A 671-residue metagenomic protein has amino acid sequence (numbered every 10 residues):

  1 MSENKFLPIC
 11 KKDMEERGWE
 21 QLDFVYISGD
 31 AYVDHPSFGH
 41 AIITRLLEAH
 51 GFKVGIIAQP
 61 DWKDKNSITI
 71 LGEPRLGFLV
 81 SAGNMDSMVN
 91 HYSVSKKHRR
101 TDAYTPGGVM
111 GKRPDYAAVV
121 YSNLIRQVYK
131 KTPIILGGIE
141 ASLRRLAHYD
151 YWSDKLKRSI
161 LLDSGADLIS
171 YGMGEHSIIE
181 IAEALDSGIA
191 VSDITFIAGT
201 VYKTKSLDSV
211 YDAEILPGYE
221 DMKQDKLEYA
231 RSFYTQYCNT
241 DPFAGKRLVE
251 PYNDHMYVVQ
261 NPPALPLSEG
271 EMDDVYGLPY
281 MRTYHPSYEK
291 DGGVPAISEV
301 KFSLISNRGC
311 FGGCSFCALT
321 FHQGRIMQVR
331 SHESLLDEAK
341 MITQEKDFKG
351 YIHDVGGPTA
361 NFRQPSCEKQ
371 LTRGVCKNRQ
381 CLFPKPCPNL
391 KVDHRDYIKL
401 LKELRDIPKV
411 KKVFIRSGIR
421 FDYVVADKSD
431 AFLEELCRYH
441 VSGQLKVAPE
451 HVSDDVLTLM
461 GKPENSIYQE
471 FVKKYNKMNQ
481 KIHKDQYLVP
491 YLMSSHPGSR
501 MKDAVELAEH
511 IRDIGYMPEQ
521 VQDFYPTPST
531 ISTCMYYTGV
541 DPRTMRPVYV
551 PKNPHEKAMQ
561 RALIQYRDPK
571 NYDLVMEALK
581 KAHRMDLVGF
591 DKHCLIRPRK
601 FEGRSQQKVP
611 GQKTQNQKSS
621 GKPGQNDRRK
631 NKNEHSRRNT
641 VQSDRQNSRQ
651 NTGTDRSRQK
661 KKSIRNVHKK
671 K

Functional and structural regions predicted by a protein language model:
Y26, I57, D61-W62, M341-V489 (+1 more regions): Conserved SAM/AdoMet-binding glycine-rich loop
I27-D30, D291-A318, T343, Y351: N-terminal pre-triad scaffold of radical SAM enzymes
G39, A58-N253, Q260: Glycine-rich beta-alpha loop elements in corrinoid/cobalamin-binding modules across cobalamin-dependent enzymes
K63, S192-F243, H255, A264-L267 (+7 more regions): Terminal amphipathic helices with adjacent charged low-complexity linkers/tails
D86-S95, L143-R145, E175-E180, K205-D208 (+7 more regions): Flexible glycine/acidic-rich beta-alpha junction loops that bind and position SAM and/or redox cofactors in anaerobic
I160-G172, D273, A562-Q606: Amphipathic alpha-helical packing elements
D167, V275, C310, L335 (+3 more regions): Conserved, mostly hydrophobic/aromatic
R604-K671: Intrinsically disordered, Lys/Arg-rich low-complexity segments
